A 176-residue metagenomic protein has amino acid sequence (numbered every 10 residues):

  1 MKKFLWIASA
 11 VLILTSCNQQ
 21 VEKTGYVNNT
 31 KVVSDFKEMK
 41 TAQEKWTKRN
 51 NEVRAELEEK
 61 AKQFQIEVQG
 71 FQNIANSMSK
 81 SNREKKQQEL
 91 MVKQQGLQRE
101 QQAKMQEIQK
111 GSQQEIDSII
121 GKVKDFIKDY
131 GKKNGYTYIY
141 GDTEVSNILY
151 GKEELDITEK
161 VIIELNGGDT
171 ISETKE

Functional and structural regions predicted by a protein language model:
K2-A8: Sec-dependent signal peptide recognition, specifically the positively charged N-region followed immediately by
A8-S9, S34: A ubiquitous, low-specificity "background" feature that marks scattered single residues across proteins without
I13-S16: C-terminal motif of bacterial Sec signal peptides marking the signal peptidase cleavage site
N18-K23, V27-E176: Amphipathic, charged alpha-helical segments and their helix-to-coil junctions in extracytoplasmic/peripheral assemblies
